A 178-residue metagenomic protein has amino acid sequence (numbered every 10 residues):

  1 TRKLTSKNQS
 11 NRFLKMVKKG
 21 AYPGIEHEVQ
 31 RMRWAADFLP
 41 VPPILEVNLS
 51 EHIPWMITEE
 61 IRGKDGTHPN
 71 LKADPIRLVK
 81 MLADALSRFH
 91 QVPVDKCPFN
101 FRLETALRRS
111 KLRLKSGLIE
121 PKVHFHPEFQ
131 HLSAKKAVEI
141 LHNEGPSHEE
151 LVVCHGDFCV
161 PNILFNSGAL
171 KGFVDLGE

Functional and structural regions predicted by a protein language model:
T1-N8, A137-E178: Active-site acidic catalytic loop and adjacent metal/ATP-binding pocket of ATP-dependent phosphoryl transfer enzymes
R2-P98: ATP-binding pocket architecture of kinase catalytic cores
V17-R33, E128-E139, V153-V160: Charged, low-complexity, helix/coiled-coil-prone segments
K19-Y22, E51, L103-L107, V160: Alpha-helix N-cap/helix-start and coil->helix boundary motif
R33-A36, K111, N162: Class I S-adenosyl-L-methionine
E59-E60, F101-L103, G156-F158, D175: Short, well-ordered beta-to-alpha junction loops that form the rim of enzyme active sites and present histidine/acidic
R88-H155: An alpha-helical support segment within catalytic cores of ATP-dependent transferases
